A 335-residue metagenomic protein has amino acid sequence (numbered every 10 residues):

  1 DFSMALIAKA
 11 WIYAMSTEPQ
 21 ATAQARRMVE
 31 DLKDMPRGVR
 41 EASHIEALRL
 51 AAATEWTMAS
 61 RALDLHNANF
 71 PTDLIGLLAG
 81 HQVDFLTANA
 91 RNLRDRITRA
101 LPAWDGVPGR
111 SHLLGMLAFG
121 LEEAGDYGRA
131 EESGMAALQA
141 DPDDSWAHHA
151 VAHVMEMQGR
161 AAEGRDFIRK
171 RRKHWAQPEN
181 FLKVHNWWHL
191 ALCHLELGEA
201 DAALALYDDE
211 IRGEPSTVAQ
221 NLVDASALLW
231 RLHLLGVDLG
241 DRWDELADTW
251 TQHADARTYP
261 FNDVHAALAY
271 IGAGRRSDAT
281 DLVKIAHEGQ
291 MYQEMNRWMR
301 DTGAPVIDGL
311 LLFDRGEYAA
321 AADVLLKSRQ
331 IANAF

Functional and structural regions predicted by a protein language model:
D1, R37, P71-T72, D105-P108 (+5 more regions): Short coil turns that delineate tetratricopeptide repeat
D1-E41, E46-M58, V83-D95, Q158-A161 (+1 more regions): Inter-helical turn/loop elements of alpha-helical hairpins
M4, E41, I75, G109-H112 (+5 more regions): Start-of-helix register in tetratricopeptide repeats
A8, E41, I45-L48, A79 (+8 more regions): "A position-specific structural signal for the A-helix of alpha-solenoid helical repeats
Y13, L50, D84-T87, L121 (+6 more regions): Residue at a conserved register position within TPR or TPR-like alpha-solenoid repeats
A21-M35, T57-N67, R91-W104, Y127-Q139 (+5 more regions): Alpha-helical repeat scaffolds
I97-L197: Internal metal/ion-chelating core segments
L192-F335: Helix-coil-helix junctions within alpha-helical repeat/solenoid scaffolds
